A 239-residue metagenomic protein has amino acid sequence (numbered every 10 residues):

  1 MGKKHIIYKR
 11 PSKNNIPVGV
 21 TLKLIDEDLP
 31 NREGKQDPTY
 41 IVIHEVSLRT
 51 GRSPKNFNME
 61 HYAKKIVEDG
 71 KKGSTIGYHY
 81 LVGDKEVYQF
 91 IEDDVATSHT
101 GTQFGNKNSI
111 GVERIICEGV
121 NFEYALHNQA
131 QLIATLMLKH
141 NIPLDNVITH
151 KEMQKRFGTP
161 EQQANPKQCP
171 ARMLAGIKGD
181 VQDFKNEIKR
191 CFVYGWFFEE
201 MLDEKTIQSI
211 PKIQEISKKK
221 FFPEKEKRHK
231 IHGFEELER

Functional and structural regions predicted by a protein language model:
M1-N106: N-terminal catalytic cores of peptidoglycan-degrading enzymes
M1-V18, P30, G34-K35, E118-L237: Basic/polar, cationic surfaces and motifs that engage anionic cell-wall and phosphate/carboxylate ligands
I43, I110-V112, V147-T149: Hydrophobic faces of well-ordered beta-strands that scaffold small-molecule active sites in alpha/beta enzyme cores
V46, I115-C117: Short strand-loop junctions, especially beta-strand C-caps/beta-turns that link beta-sheets to coils or alpha-helices
N106-R114, D183: Glycine-rich, often proline-containing surface loops adjacent to acidic residues and nearby aromatics that form
